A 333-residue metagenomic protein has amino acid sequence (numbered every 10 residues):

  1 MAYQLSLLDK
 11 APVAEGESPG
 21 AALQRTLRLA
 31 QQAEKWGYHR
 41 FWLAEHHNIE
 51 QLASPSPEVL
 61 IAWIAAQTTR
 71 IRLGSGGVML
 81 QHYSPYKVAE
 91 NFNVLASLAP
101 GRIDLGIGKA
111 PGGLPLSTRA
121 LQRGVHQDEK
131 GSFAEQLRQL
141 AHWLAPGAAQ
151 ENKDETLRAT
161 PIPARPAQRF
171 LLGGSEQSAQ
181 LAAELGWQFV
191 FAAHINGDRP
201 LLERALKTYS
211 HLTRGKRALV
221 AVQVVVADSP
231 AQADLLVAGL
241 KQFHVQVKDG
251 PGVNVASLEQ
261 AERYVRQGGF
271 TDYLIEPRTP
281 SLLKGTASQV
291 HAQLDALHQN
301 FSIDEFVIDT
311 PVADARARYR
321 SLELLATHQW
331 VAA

Functional and structural regions predicted by a protein language model:
M1-T68, A333: N-terminal beta1-alpha1-beta2 module of alpha/beta enzyme domains
A2-P19, Q81-A148: Flexible, glycine-rich active-site loops centered on histidine and acidic residues that chelate a metal or position
L5, G37, E45, I64 (+5 more regions): Conserved, mostly hydrophobic/aromatic
L5-D9, F41-L43, L73-S75, I103-I107 (+4 more regions): Hydrophobic faces of well-ordered beta-strands that scaffold small-molecule active sites in alpha/beta enzyme cores
D9-Q24, V78-Y86, P163-G173, R278-A287: Active-site mouth loops of central-metabolism enzymes
I61-T69, A96-I103, A183-E184, K207-R214 (+1 more regions): Acidic (Asp/Glu)-rich catalytic clusters
H126-R158, P200-F301: An alpha-helical appendage that flanks or caps ligand/catalytic pockets
Q177-I195, L201: A conserved active-site cap/scaffold subdomain adjacent to cofactor or substrate pockets
